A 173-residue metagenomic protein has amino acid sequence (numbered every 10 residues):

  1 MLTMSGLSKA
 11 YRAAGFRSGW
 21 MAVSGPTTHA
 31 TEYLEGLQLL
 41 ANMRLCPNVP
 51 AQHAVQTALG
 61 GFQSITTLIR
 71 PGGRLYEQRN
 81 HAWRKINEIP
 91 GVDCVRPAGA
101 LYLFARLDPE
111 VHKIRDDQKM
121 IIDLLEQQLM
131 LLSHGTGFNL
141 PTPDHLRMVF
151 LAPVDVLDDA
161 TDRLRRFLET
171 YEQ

Functional and structural regions predicted by a protein language model:
M1, G19, V55, L75-Y76 (+3 more regions): Generic structural signal for small/hydrophobic residues in well-ordered secondary structure, especially within
M1, V92, M130: Short, conserved active-site loop motifs that form the nucleotide-linked donor/cofactor pocket
L2-G73, W83-R84, L168: Conserved core segment of the aminotransferase class I/II
G6-S8, G91-V92, G135-F138: Short, solvent-exposed loop/turn elements at beta->coil junctions and helix N-caps that rim active or binding pockets
S24-G25, G60, R106-D108, L151-P153: Residue-level recognition of strand-loop junctions within catalytic nucleotide-signaling folds
Q56, G72-W83, C94-D108, T142: Conserved glycine-rich beta-strand-loop-beta hairpin in the small C-terminal domain of fold type I
I86-V95, E172-Q173: Surface-exposed helix-capping loop/turn segments at secondary-structure junctions
K113-R115, K119, D123-L132, F138-Q173: PLP-dependent enzyme catalytic core of the Aspartate aminotransferase-like
